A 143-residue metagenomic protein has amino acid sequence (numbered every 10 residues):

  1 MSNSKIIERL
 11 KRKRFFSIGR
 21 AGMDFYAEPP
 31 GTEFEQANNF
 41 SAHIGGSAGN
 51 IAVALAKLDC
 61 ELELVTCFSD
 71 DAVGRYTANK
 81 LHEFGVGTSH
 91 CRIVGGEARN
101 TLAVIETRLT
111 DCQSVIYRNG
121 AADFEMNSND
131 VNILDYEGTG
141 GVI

Functional and structural regions predicted by a protein language model:
S2-V86, A121, M126-N129: Glycine-rich phosphate/adenosyl-contacting loop at the front of the ribokinase-like
E61-I143: Conserved N-terminal subdomain of the carbohydrate kinase-like
